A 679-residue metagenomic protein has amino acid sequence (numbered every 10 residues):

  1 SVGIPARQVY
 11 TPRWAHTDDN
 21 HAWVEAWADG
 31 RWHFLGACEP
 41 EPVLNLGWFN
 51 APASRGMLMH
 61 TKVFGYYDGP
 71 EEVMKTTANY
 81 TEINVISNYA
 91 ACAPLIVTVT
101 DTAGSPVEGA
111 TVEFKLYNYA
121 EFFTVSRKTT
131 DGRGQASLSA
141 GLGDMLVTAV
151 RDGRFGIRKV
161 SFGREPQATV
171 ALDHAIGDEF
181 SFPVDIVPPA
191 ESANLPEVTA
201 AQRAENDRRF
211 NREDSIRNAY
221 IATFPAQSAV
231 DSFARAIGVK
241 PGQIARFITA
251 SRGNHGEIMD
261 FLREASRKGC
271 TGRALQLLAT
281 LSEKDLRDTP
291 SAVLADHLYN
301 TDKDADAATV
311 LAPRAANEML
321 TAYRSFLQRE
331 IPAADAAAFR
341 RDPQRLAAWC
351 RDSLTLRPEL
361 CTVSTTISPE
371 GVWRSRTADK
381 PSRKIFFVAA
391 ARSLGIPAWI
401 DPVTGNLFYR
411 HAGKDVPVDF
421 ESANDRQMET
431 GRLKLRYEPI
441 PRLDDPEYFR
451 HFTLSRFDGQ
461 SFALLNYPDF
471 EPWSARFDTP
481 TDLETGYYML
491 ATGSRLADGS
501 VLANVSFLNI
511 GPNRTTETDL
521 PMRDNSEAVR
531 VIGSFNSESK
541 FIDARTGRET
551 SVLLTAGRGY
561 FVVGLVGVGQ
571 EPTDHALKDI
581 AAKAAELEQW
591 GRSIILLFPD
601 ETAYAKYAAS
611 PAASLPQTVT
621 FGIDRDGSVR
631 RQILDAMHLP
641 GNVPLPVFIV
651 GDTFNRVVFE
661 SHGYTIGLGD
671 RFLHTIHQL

Functional and structural regions predicted by a protein language model:
S1, D19, E213-S375, I385 (+1 more regions): Secondary-structure boundary elements
V2-E72, A348, L360-H451, S455-D458 (+1 more regions): Hydrophobic/aromatic-rich core segments of domains that either
D29, Q135-V147, R151-R154, V160-R164 (+2 more regions): Short Pro-Gly-centered beta-turn/loop motif in secreted/extracellular proteins
T102-E121, L142-D144, D342, I440-N466 (+1 more regions): Short, ordered, surface-exposed loop/turn motifs in non-cytosolic proteins
N118-S139, G459-F477: Short, acidic Ser/Thr/Gly-rich low-complexity loop/linker segments typical of extracellular and cell-surface proteins
V552-I580, S593-L596: Short active-site neighborhood of thiol/selenol oxidoreductases, capturing the structured segment around
A609-L645: Short, internal strand/loop/helix patches that form the active-site neighborhood or redox-interaction surface
P644-L679: Thiol-/selenol-based redox modules, centered on thioredoxin-like and closely related oxidoreductase domains
